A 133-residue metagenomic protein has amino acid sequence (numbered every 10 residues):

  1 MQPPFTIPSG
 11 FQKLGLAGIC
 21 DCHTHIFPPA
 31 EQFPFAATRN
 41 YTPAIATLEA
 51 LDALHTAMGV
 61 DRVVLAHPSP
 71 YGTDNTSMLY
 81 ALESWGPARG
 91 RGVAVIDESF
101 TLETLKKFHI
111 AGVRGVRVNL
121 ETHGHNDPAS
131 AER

Functional and structural regions predicted by a protein language model:
M1-T73: An N-terminally biased module of ancient metal coordination in phosphate/nucleic-acid-related enzymes
Q2-P3, I7, G72-R133: Active-site gating/metal-coordination segments in enzymes
